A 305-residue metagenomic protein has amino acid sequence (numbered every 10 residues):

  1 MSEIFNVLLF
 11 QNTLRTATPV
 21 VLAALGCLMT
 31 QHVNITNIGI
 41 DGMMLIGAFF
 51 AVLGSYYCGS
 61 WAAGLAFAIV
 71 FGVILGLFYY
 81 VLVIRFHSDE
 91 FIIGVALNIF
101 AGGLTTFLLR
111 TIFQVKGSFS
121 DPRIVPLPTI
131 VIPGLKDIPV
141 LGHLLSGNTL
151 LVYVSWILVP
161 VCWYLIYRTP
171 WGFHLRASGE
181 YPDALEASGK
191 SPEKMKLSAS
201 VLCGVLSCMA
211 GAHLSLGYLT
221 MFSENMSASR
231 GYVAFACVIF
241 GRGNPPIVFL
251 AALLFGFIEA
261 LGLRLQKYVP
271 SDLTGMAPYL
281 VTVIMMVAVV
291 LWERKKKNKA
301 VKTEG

Functional and structural regions predicted by a protein language model:
M1-A23, T36, F50, C58-A63: Membrane-interfacial amphipathic/re-entrant helices at transmembrane-helix boundaries
L8-N12, I166, C203-A236, V269-P270 (+1 more regions): Inter-helical junctions in multi-pass inner-membrane proteins, predominant in energy-converting antiporter-like
A17-L25, G42-F49, V73-L77, G179 (+3 more regions): Hydrophobic alpha-helical segments embedded in the membrane of multi-pass proteins
Q31-G47, I84-L97, H174, L219-Y232 (+4 more regions): Short, non-helical or kinked segments that cap or interrupt transmembrane helices
G59-G102, F255: Alpha-helical transmembrane segments within multi-pass membrane transporters and channels
G102-Y167, V269-T274, E304-G305: Transmembrane helix-bundle core of multi-pass membrane transporters and related energy-transducing complexes
H143-F222, P245-P246, L250: Helix-loop-helix "hairpin" substructures at the membrane interface of multi-pass membrane proteins
E180-K194, L263-G305: Cytosolic-side transmembrane-helix boundaries in multi-pass membrane proteins
